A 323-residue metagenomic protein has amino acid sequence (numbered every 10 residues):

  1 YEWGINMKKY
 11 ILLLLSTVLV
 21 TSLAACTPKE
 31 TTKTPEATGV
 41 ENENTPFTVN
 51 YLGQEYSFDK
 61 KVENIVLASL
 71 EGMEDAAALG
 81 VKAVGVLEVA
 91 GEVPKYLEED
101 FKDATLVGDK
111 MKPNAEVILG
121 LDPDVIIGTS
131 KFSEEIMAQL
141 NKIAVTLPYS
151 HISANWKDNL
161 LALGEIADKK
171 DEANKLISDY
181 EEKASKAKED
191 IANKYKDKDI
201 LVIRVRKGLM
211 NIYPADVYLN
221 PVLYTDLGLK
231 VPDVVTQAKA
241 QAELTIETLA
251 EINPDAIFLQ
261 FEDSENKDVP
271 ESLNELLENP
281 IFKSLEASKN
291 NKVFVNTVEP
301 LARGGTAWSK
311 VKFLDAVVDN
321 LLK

Functional and structural regions predicted by a protein language model:
E2-G4, K9-L12, A25-E71, E172-I200 (+4 more regions): Bacterial Sec-exported substrate-binding components of ABC uptake systems
V20-L23: Bacterial Sec-type N-terminal signal peptides, specifically the leucine/valine-rich hydrophobic h-region
Y51-G53, V107-E116, Q237-T245: Short helix-initiation/N-cap motifs at beta->coil->alpha
L70-V117: A short, structured surface patch at a secondary-structure boundary
A90-K95, N211-Q241: Alpha-helical, coiled-coil/dimerization segments enriched in small aliphatic residues
D122-I127, V145, L249, N253-I257: Proline-aspartate-enriched helix->loop->beta-strand connector
I136-K207, R303-K323: Extracytoplasmic substrate-binding proteins
A256-K323: Structured C-terminal subdomain patch of bacterial secreted/periplasmic proteins
